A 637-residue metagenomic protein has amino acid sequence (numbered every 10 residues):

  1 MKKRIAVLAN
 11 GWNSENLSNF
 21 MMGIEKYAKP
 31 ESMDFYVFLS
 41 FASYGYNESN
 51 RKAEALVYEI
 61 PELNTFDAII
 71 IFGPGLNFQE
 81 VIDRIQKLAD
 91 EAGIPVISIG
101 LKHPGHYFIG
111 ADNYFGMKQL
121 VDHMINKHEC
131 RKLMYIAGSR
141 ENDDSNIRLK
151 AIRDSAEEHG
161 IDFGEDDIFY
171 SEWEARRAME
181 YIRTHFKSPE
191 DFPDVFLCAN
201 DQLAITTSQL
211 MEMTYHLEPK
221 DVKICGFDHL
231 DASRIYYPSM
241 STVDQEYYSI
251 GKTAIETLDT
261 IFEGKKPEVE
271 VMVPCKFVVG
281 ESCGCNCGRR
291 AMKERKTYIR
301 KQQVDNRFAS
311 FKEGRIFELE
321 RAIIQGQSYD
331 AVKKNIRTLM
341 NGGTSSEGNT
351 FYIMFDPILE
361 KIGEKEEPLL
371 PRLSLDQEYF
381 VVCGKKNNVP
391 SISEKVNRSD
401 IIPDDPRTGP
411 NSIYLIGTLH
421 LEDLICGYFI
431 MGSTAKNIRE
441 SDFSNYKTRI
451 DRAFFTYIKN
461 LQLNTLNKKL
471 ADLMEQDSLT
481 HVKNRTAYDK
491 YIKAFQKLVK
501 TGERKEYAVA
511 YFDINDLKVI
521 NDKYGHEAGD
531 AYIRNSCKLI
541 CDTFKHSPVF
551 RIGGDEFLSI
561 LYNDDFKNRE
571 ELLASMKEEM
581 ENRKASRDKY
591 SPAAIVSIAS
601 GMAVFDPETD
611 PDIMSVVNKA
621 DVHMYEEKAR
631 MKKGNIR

Functional and structural regions predicted by a protein language model:
M1-F317: Bacterial carbohydrate/catabolite-sensing allosteric modules
K266-V271, E503, F550-G553, M580-S600 (+1 more regions): Catalytic core regions of nucleotide second-messenger enzymes
N306-T338: Short regulatory/linker helices and ligand/cofactor-binding micro-motifs at input modules
F311-R315, N335, C426-S478, T486-K497 (+1 more regions): Signal-transducing coiled-coil linker helices
Q325-L369: Helix-loop-beta substructure at the N-terminus of cytosolic sensory domains that couple signal/ligand detection
P403-H420: A short, aliphatic-rich beta-strand micro-motif
N484-A508, N515-D542, F550-G554, L558-S559 (+4 more regions): Conserved long alpha-helical elements within nucleotide-processing catalytic cores of c-di-GMP signaling and class III
H526, R569-K577, D588-S591, A603-R637: Catalytic-core segments of nucleotide cyclases and related cyclic-nucleotide turnover enzymes
